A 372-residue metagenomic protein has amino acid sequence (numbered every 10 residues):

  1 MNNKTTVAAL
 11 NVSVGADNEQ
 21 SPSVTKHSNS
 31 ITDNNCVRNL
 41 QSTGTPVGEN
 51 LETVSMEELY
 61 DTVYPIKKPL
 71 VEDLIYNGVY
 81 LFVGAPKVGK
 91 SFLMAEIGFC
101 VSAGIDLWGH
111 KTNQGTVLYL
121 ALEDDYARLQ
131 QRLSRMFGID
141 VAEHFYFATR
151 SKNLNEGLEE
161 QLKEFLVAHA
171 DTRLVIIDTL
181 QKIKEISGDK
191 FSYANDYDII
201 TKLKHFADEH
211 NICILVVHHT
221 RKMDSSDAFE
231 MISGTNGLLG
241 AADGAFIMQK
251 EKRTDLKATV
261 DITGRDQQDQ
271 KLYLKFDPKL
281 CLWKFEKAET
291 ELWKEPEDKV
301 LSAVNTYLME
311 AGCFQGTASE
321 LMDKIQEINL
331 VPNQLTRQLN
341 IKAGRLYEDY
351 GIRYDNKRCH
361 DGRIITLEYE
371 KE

Functional and structural regions predicted by a protein language model:
M1, P46-T62: Detector for small/aliphatic-rich hydrophobic stretches
M1-V47: Short, small/acidic-rich helices and loops at N termini and domain boundaries of DNA replication/processing enzymes
G48, E57, P65-I66, V71 (+5 more regions): Conserved inter-motif catalytic segment of the P-loop NTP-binding fold
Y76-Y80, G115: Pre-Walker A (Motif I) flank of P-loop NTPase domains
L81-V83, K87, S91-F92, L120 (+2 more regions): Phosphate-binding/switch region of NTP-binding enzymes
L93, I97: Hydrophobic positions on the alpha1 helix immediately C-terminal to the Walker A/P-loop
C100-Q114: Post-Walker A helix-loop "phosphate-sensing" segment adjacent to the P-loop in P-loop NTPases
Y273-E372: DNA transaction DNA-binding modules
